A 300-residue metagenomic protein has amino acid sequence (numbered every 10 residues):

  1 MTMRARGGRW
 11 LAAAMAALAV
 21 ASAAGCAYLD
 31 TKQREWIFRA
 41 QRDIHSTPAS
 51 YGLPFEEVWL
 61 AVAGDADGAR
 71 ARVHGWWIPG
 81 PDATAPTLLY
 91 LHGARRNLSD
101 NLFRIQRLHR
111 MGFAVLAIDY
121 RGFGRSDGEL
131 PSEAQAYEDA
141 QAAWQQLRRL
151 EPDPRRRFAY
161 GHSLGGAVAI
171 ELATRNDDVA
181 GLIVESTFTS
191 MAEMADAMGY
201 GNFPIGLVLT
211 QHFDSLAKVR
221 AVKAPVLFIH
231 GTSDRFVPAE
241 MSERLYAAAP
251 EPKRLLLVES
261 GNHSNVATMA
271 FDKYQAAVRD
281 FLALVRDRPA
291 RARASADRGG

Functional and structural regions predicted by a protein language model:
A21-A63, A292: An N-terminal hydrophobic leader/cap segment in hydrolases
D67-Q146, L150, R155: Membrane-embedded segments
R104, S215, A224, P238-A247: Short alpha-helix in the alpha/beta-hydrolase fold that links the catalytic acid
G166-A224, T268, D272: Hydrolase active-site cap/lid region
A221-K223, F228-H230, D234: Short beta-strand/loop motif that positions the catalytic acidic residue of the alpha/beta-hydrolase fold
T232-V237, S264-N265: Acidic catalytic loop of the alpha/beta-hydrolase fold
Y246-S264: Catalytic histidine neighborhood in serine/cysteine hydrolases with alpha/beta-hydrolase-type architecture
A270-G300: Catalytic active-site module of serine/aspartate enzymes centered on a nucleophile-bearing elbow/loop
